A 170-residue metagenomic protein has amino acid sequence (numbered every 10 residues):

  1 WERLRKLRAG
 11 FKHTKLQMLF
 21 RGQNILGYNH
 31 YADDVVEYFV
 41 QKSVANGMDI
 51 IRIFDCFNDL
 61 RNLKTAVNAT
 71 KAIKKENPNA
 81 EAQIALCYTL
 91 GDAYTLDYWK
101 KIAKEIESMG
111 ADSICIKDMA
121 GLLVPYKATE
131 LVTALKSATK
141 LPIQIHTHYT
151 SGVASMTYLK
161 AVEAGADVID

Functional and structural regions predicted by a protein language model:
W1-K15, R21, I25-I145, S151-G152 (+1 more regions): Alpha/beta enzyme core
